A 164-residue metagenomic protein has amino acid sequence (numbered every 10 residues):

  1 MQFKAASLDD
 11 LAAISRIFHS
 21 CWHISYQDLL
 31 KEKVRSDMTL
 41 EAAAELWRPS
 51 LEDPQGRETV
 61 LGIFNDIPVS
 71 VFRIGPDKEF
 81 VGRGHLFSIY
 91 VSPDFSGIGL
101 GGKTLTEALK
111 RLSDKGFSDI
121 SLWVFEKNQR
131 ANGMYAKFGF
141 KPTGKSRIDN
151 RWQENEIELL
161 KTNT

Functional and structural regions predicted by a protein language model:
M1-F3: Extreme N-terminal starter segment of soluble prokaryotic enzymes
A5-L11, S15-D94, L105-E107, R111 (+3 more regions): Acetyl-CoA-dependent GNAT
V81, G99, R130: Residues that form or flank phosphate/diphosphate-binding pockets in enzymes that use nucleotide phosphates
S92-I98, E126-K127: Active-site acidic-Proline motif in GNAT/NAT acetyltransferases
I98, K115-S118: Short coil/turn segments at alpha/beta junctions that flank glycine-rich nucleotide-binding fingerprints
S118-G133, K137-T164: C-terminal "cap" of GNAT-fold acetyltransferases
